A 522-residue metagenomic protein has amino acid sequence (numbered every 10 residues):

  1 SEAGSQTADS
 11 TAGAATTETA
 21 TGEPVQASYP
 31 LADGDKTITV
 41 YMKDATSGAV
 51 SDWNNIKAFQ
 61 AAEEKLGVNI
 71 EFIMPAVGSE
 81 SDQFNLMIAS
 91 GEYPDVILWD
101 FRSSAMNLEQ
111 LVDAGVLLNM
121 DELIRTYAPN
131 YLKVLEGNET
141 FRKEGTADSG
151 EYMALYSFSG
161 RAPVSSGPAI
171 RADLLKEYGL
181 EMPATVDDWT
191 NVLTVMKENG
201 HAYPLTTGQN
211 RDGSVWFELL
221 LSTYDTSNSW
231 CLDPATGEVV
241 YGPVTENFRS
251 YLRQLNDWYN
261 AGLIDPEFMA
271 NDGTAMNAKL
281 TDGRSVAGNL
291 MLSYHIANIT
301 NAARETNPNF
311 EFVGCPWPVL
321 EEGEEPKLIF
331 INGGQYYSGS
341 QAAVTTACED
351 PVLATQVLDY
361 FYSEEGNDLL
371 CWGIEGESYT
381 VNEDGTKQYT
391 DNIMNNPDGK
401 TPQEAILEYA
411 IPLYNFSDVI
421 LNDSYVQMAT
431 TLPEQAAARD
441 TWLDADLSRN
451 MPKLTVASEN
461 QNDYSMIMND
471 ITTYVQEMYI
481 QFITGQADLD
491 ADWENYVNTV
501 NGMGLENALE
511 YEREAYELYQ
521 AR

Functional and structural regions predicted by a protein language model:
S1-D188, W216, D225-C231, T236-P243 (+1 more regions): Conserved N-terminal structural module of periplasmic/extracytoplasmic solute-binding proteins
K36, D44-K57, A162-A169, K176-M182 (+2 more regions): Extracytoplasmic/periplasmic substrate-binding proteins
K43, Y360-I480, Q486: Conserved small-residue motifs centered on glycine
A61, M291-S293, T300-N301, A429: Long, His/Glu/Asp-enriched segments that create or flank divalent metal/ion-associated functional microenvironments
V77-S81, D188, N271-T274, L320-E322: Short acidic loop-to-helix transition motifs that present clustered carboxylates
P94-L98, P204, V286-M291: Paired acidic/hydrophobic, glycine-rich loop segments that form the ligand-binding mouth/hinge of periplasmic-binding
D121, A147-V215, W230-R284, A342-L353 (+2 more regions): Helix-loop-helix "hinge/cap" segment bordering the ligand-binding cleft or interdomain interface
D257-Y259, M276-I299, N307-F310, P316-P326 (+1 more regions): Glycine-rich, aromatic-lined ligand/substrate-binding cores of catalytic and carbohydrate-binding domains
